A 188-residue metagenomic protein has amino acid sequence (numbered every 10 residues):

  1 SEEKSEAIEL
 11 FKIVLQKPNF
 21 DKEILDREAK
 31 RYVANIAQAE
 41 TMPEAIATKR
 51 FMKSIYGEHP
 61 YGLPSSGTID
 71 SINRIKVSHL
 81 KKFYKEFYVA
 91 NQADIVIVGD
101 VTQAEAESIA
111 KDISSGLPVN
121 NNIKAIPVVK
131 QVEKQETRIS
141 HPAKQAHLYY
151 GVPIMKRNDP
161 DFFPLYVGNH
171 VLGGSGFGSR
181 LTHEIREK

Functional and structural regions predicted by a protein language model:
S1-N121, R138, K188: Charge-rich, well-structured scaffold segments of protease-associated domains
N122-G178, E184: His/Glu-based metal-binding/catalytic segments typifying zinc-dependent metallopeptidases
